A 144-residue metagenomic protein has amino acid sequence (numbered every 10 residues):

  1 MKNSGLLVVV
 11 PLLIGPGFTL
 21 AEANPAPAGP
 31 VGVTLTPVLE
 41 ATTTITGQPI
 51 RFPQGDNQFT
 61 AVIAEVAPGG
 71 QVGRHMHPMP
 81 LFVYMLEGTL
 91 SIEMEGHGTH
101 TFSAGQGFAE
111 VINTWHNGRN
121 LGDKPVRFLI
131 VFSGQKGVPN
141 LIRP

Functional and structural regions predicted by a protein language model:
N3-G5, P16-T60, I142-P144: A short, N-terminal "cap"/entry segment at the start of jelly-roll beta-barrel domains of the cupin/DSBH fold
L39-T43, Q48-I50, P68-G69, S91 (+3 more regions): Extracytoplasmic low-complexity repetitive segments enriched in small/polar residues
P53-Q58, G69-F82: A short beta-loop-beta micro-motif enriched in histidine and acidic residues
V66-A67, G96-N113: Short acidic-glycine-tyrosine-enriched beta hairpin
H77-G96, Q106: Glycine- and acidic-residue-biased ligand/ion/polar-headgroup-sensing regions
N113-V138: Ligand-binding loop in jelly-roll beta-barrel domains
